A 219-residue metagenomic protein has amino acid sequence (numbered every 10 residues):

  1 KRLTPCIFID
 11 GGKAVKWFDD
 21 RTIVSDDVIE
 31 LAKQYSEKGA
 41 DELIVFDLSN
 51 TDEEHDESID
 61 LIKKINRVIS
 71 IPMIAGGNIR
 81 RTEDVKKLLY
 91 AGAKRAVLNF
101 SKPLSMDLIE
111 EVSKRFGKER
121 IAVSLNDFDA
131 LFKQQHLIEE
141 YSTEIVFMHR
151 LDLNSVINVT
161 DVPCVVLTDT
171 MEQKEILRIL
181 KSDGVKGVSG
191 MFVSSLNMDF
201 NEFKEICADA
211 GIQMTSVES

Functional and structural regions predicted by a protein language model:
K1, I157, V162-C164, I176 (+1 more regions): Short intrinsically disordered, low-complexity coil segments enriched in acidic
K1-I71, I79-E83, K87, E119-V123 (+3 more regions): Conserved N-terminal beta1-alpha1 strand-loop-helix module at the mouth
R67-I71, Y90-A96, Y141-S142, V159-P163: Short, surface-exposed connector motifs at secondary-structure boundaries
I74-G77, S124, V165-T168: Short beta-strand elements of ligand-binding domains
K87-L108, V146-L153, V166-E202: Glycine-rich phosphate-binding active-site loops on the catalytic face of alpha/beta enzymes
K114-K118: Basic phosphate/pyrophosphate-binding loop/patch that engages nucleotide-derived ligands
